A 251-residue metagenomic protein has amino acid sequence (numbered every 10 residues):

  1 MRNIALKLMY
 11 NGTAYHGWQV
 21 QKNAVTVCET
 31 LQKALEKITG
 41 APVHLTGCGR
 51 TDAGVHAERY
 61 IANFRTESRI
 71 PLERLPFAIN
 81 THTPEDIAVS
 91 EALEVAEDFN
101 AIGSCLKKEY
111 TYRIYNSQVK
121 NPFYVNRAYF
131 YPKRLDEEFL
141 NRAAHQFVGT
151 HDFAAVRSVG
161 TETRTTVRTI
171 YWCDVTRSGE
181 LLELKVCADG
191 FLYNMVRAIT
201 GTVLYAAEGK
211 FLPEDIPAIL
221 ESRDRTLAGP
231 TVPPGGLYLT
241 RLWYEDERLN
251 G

Functional and structural regions predicted by a protein language model:
M1-G251: Structured-RNA-binding interfaces characteristic of tRNA pseudouridine synthases
